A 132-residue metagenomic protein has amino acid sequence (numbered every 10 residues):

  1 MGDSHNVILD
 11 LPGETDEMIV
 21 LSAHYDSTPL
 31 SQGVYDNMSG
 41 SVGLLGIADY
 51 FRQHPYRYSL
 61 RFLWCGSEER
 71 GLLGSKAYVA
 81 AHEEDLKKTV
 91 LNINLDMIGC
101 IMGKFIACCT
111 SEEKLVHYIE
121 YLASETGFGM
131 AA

Functional and structural regions predicted by a protein language model:
M1-G2, I101-A132: Active-site-adjacent substrate-binding region of metalloamidase/peptidase-like peptide-processing proteins
M1-V34, G46-Q53, R57-S59, A80: Soluble metallo-hydrolase cores and metallopeptidase-like ectodomains found primarily in the secretory/periplasmic
T15-I19, Y56-L60, L86-L91, A123-F128: Loop/turn elements at helix/coil->beta-strand transitions in domains of secreted/extracellular proteins
Y25-S27, L63-G71, M97-G99, E120: Acidic, glycine-rich active-site loops and adjacent beta-strand->loop/helix elements that engage anionic groups
V34-V42, E69-L73, T110-E113: Soluble non-cytosolic domains of exported or imported proteins
D49-L73, K87: Short helix-loop-beta-strand segments that form the rim/entrance of peptidase-like active sites
Y78-D85, C109, E113: Mature extracellular/periplasmic domains of secretome proteins
A80-M102: A glycine-rich helix N-cap at a beta->alpha junction
